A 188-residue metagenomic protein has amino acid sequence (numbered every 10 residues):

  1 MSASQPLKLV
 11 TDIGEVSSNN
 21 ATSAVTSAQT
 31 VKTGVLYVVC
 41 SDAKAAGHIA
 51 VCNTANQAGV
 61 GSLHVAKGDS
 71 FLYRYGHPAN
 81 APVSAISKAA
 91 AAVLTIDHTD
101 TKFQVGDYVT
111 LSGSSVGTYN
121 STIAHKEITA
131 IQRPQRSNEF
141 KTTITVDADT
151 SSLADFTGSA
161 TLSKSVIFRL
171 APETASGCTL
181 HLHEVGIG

Functional and structural regions predicted by a protein language model:
M1-S2, I187-G188: Short, solvent-exposed mixed-charge patches
S2-Q5, L9-K32, Q57-G59, I86-T101 (+2 more regions): Surface-exposed ligand/attachment interfaces on beta-rich extracellular proteins
T11-A24, A66-G76, F168-H183: Surface-exposed molecular-recognition determinants
K32, A66-K67, Q104: Residue-level recognition of short, solvent-exposed, well-ordered loop/turn junctions that link secondary-structure
V39-L63: Short, surface-exposed beta-strand/strand-loop-strand elements in extracellular ectodomains
H77-V93, D97-I187: Small/polar beta-strand repeat architecture
